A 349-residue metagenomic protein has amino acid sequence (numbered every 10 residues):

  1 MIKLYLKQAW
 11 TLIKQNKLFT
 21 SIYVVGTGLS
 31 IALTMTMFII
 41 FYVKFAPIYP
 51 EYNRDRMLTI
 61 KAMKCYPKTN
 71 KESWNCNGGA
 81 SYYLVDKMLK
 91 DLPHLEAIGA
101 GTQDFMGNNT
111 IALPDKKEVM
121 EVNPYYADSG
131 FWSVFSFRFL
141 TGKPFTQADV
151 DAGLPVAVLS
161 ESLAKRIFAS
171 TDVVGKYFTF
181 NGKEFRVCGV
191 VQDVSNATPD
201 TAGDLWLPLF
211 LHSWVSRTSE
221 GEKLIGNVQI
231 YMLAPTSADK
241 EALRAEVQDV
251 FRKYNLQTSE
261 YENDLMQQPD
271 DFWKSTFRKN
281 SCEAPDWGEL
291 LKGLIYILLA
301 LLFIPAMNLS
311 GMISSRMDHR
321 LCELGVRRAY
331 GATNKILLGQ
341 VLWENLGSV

Functional and structural regions predicted by a protein language model:
I2-K14, V85-M88: A short amphipathic helical element positioned immediately N-terminal to and/or at the very start of a transmembrane
L12, N16-F45, Y49: Short, strongly hydrophobic transmembrane alpha-helices
I13-N16, Y23, K44, I60-A62 (+10 more regions): Generic structural signal for small/hydrophobic residues in well-ordered secondary structure, especially within
L18-S30, C322-V349: Transmembrane alpha-helical interface segments in multi-pass membrane proteins
F38-T171, T179-R186: Structured, solvent-exposed hinge/loop segments at the ends of secondary-structure elements
D128-P144, P155-A284: Mid-to-C-terminal secondary-structure elements that act as membrane-proximal/extracytoplasmic interface segments
C282-A300: N-terminal membrane-entry
I297-L324, L337: A hydrophobic alpha-helix feature that marks transmembrane segments and, especially, their cytosolic C-terminal ends
